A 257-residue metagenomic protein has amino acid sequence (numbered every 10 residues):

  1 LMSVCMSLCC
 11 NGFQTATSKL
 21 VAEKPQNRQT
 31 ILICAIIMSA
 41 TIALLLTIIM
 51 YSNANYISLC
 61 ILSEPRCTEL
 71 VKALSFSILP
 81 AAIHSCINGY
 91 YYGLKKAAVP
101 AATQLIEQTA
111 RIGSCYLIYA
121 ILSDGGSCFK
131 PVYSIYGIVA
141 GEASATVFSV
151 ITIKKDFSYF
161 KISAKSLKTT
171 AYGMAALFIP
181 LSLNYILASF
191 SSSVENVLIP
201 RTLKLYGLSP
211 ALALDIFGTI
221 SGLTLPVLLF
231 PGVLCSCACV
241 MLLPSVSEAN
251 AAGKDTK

Functional and structural regions predicted by a protein language model:
C10-P25, L229-G253: Helix-loop junctions and terminal segments of transmembrane helices in multi-pass membrane transport/translocation
N27-T41, A171, A175, S221 (+1 more regions): Interfacial transmembrane-helix starts/ends
L45-T68: Short membrane-interface helical motifs at transmembrane helix boundaries in multi-pass membrane transporters
E64, G93-L94, C128: Helix-loop interface residues and adjacent transmembrane-helix termini in multi-pass membrane transporters, primarily
E64-C86: Alpha-helical transmembrane segments of multi-pass membrane proteins
A81-T103: Membrane-interface junctions at transmembrane-helix termini in multi-pass inner-membrane proteins
T103-L117, G125-K155: Hydrophobic alpha-helical transmembrane segments
I138-G141, A145, S149, I153 (+1 more regions): Transmembrane helical elements of multi-pass membrane transporters/channels
